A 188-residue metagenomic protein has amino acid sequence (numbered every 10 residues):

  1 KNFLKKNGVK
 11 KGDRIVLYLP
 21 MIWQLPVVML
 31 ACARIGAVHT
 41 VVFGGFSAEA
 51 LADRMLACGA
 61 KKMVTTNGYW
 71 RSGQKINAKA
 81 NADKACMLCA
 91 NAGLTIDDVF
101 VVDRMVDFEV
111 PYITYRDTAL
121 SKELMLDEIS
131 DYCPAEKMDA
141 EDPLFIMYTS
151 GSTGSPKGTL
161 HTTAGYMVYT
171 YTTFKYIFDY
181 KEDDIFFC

Functional and structural regions predicted by a protein language model:
K1, K79-M87, S130, Y171-K175: Short, well-ordered amphipathic alpha-helices
K1-G8, G151, T173, I177-F178 (+1 more regions): Structural motif corresponding to the C-terminal cap of alpha-helices
F3-A52, F187: Conserved AMP-binding/adenylate-forming
K6-N7, R34-K122: Structural core segment of the AMP-binding/adenylate-forming
G12, G151, G158: Conserved phosphate-binding and hydrolysis motifs of nucleotide-dependent enzymes
A37-V41, M55-N67, L144-M147, G158-C188: AMP-binding/adenylate-forming
I96-V102, D107, I113-Y148, S155 (+3 more regions): Conserved pre-ATP/AMP-binding loop-to-beta segment of ANL
